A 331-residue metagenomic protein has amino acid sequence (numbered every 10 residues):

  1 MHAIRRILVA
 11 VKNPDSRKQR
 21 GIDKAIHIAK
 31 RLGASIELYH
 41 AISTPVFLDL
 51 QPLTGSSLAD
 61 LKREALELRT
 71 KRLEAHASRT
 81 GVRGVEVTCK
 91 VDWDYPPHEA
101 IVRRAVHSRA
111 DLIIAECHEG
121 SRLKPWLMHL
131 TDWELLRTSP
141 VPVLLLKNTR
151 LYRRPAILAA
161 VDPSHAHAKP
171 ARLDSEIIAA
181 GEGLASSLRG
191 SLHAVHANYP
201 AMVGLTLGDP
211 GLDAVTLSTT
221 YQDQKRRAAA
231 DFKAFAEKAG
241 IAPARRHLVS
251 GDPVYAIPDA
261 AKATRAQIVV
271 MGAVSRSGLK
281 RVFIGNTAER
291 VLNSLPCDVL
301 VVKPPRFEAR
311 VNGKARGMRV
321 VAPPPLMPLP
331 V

Functional and structural regions predicted by a protein language model:
M1-A3, R17, K24-H27, R31 (+5 more regions): Structural beta-alpha unit
H2-S57, A156-S218, S294, P304-A309 (+1 more regions): Small/aliphatic-rich secondary-structure junction motif
E37-Y39, T88-D92, L144, H193-V195 (+2 more regions): General small-molecule cofactor/ligand-binding pocket signal
S57-K71, A166, A214-R227: A short acidic, glycine-rich active-site loop that binds or catalyzes chemistry on phosphate/adenosine moieties
D60, T138, A197, L217-T220 (+3 more regions): Charged, low-complexity C-terminal accessory regions
I114-C117, P142-N148, V299-K303: Short beta-strand elements of ligand-binding domains
A115-E134, I268-S294: Glycine-rich, Arg-bearing micro-motifs that act as flexible, cationic patches
D132-L151: Short, structured interface segments
